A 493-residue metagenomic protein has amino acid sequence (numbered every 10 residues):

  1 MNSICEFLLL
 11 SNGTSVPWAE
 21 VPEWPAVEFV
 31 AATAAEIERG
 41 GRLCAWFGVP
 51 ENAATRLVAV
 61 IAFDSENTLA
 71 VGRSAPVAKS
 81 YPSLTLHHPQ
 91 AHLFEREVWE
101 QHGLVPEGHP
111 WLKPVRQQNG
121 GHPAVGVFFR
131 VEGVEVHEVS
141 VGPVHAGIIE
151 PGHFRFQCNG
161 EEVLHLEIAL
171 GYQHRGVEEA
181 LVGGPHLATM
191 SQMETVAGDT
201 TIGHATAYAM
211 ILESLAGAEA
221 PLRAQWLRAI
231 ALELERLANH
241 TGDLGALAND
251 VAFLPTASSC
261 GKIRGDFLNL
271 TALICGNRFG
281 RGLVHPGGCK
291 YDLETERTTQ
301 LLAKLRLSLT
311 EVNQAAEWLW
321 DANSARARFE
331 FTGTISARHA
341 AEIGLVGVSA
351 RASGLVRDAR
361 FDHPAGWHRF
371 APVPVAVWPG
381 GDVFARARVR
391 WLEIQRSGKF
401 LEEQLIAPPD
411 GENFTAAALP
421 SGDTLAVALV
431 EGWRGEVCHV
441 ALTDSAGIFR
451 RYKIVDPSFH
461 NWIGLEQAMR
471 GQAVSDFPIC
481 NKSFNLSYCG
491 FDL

Functional and structural regions predicted by a protein language model:
N2-E38, W46-A53, L57-V77, L86-P151 (+1 more regions): Active-site bordering "gate/hinge" segments that shape substrate access to catalytic or cofactor-binding pockets
